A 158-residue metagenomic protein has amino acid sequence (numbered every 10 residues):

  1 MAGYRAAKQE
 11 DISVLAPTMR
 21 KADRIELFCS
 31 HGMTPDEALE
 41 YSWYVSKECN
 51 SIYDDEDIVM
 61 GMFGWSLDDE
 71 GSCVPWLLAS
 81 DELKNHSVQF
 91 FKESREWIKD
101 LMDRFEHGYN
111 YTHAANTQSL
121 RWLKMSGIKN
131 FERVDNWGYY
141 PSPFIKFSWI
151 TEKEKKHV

Functional and structural regions predicted by a protein language model:
A2-P17: A short beta-loop-alpha structural element at the N-terminal edge of CoA-dependent acyl/N-acetyltransferase catalytic
D23-E40: Conserved GNAT-fold acetyl-CoA-binding loop/helix
L39-S51, G61, E106: A short helix-loop-beta-strand connector motif used in the catalytic cores of GNAT acetyltransferases and, in some
S51, D57-L67, C73-V74: Conserved beta-strand in the GNAT
G71-Q89: Conserved acetyl-CoA binding element of GNAT-fold acetyltransferases
H86-D100, R121, M125: Conserved acetyl-CoA-binding loop-helix of GNAT-fold acetyltransferases
F105, Y109-K124, K129, N136-Y139: Conserved beta-strand-loop-alpha-helix junction that forms the acyl-donor binding cleft
N136-V158: C-terminal "cap" of GNAT-fold acetyltransferases
